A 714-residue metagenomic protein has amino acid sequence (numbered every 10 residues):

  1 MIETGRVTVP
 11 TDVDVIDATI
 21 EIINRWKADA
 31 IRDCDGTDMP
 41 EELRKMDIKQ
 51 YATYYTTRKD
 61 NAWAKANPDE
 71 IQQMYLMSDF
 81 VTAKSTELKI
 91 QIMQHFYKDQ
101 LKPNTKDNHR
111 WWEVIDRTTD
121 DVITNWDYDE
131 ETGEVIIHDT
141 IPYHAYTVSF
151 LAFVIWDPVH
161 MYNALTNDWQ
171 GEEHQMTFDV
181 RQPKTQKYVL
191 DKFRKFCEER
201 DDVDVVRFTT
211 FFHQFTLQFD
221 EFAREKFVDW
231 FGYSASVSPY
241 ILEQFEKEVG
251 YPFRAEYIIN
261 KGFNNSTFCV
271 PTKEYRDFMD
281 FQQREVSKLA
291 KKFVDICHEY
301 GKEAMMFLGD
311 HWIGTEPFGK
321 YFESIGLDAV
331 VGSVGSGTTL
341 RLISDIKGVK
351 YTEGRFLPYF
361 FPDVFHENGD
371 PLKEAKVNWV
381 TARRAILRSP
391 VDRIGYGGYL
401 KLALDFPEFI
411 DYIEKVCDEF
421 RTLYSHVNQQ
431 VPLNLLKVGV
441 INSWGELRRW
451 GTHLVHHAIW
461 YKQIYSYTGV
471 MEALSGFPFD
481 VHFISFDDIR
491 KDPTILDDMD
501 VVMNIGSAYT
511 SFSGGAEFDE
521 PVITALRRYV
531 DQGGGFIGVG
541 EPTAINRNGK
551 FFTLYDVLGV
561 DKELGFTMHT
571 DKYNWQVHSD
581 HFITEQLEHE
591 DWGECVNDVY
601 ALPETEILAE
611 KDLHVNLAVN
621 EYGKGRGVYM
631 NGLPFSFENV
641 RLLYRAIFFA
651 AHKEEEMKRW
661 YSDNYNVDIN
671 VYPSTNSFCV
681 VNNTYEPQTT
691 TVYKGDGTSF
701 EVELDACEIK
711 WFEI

Functional and structural regions predicted by a protein language model:
G5-V13, D29-A30, C34, D168-K187 (+7 more regions): The substrate-binding groove and active-site-proximal loops of carbohydrate-active enzymes, especially glycoside
V7-I20, D33-D38, M306-T315, E472-I495: A short, well-structured beta->alpha microelement
D14-K49, K195-R207, A329, T381-V391 (+2 more regions): Catalytic domains of carbohydrate-active enzymes, especially glycoside hydrolases
A18-N24, I31-A83, F222-G232, L289-C297 (+1 more regions): Aromatic-lined substrate-binding rim segments of carbohydrate-active enzymes
N61-N67, F193-R194, R207-F211, F215-Q218 (+11 more regions): Hydrophobic targeting/anchoring helices
P68-S324, L342, N428: Polysaccharide-binding and catalytic clefts of secreted carbohydrate-active enzymes
L217-D220, K401-L435, S475, G506 (+6 more regions): Extracellular ligand-binding/catalytic regions of CAZymes and related secreted enzymes and adhesion modules
G514-E588, G593-V596: A glycine-rich, often tryptophan-bearing local segment used as a flexible ligand/cofactor-contacting loop or short
